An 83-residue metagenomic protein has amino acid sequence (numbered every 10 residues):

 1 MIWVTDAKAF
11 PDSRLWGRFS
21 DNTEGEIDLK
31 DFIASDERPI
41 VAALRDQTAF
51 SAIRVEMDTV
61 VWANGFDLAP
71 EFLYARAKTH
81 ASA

Functional and structural regions predicted by a protein language model:
M1-A83: Motif-centric detector for short Cys/His coordination patterns
